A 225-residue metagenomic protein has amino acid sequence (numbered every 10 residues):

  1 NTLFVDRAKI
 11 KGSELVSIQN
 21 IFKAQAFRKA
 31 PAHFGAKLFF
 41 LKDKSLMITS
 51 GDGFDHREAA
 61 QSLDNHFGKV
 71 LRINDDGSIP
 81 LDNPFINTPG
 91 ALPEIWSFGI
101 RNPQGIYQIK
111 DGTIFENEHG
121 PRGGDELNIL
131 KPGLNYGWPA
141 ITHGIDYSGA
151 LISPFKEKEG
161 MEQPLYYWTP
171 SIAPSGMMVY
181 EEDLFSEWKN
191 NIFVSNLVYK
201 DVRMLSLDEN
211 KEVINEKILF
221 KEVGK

Functional and structural regions predicted by a protein language model:
T2-F39: Asp-box/WD-like beta-propeller blade repeats and closely related beta-sheet repeat scaffolds
A8, A24, L41, R72-D76 (+1 more regions): Structured segments of extracytoplasmic/periplasmic soluble domains in secreted or envelope-associated proteins
I21-A26, F85, L219-K221: Short loop/turn motifs that cap or connect beta-strands within the blades of beta-propeller-type repeat domains
Q25, E181-D183, V223: Short, well-ordered turn and helix-capping elements at secondary-structure junctions
A26-G35, P93-F98, K225: Short glycine-/Asp-/Thr-/Trp-enriched loop segments that recur within the blades of beta-propeller repeat domains
F39-F40, Y107, N128, F220: Well-ordered beta-strand positions
M47, D52-N215: Beta-propeller domain segments
A173-P174, E222-K225: Short coil-to-beta transitions that initiate beta-strands within beta-rich domains
